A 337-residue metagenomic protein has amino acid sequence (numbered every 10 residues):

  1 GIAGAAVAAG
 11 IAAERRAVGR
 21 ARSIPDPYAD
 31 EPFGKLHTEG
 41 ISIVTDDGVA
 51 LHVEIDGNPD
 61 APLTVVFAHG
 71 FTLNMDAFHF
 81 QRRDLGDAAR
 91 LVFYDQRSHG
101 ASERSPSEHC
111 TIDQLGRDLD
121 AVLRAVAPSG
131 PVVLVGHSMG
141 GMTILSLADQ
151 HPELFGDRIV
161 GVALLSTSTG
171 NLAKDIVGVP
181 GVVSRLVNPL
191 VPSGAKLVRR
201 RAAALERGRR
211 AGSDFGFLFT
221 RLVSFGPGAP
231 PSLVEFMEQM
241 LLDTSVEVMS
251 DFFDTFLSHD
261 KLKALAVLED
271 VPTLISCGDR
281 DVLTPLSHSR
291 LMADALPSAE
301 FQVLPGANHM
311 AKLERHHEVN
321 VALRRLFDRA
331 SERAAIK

Functional and structural regions predicted by a protein language model:
G1-V18: Hydrophobic alpha-helical topogenic segments used for membrane insertion/localization
V49-R104, A125: Conserved HGGG/HGGXW glycine-rich cap/lid loop of the alpha/beta-hydrolase fold
G70-L73, S138, S168: Active-site glycine-rich loops that stabilize anionic/oxyanionic intermediates across multiple enzyme folds
H99-D157, D175, V321: Active-site loop/oxyanion-hole signature of alpha/beta-hydrolase fold enzymes
D149, E153-L205: Flexible "cap/lid" loop of the alpha/beta hydrolase fold
R199-V267: Conserved alpha/beta-hydrolase catalytic His-Asp/Glu region
L268-E269, I275-C277, D281: Short beta-strand/loop motif that positions the catalytic acidic residue of the alpha/beta-hydrolase fold
P297-K337: Catalytic active-site module of serine/aspartate enzymes centered on a nucleophile-bearing elbow/loop
